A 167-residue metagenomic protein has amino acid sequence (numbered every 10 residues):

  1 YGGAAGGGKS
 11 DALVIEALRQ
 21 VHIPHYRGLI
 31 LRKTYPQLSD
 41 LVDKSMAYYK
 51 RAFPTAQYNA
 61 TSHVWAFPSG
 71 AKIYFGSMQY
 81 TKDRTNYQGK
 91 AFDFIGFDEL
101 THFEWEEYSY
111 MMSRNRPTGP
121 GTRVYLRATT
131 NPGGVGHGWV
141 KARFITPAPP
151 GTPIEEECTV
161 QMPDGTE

Functional and structural regions predicted by a protein language model:
Y1-E167: Phosphate/NTP-binding elements of NTP-utilizing enzymes
